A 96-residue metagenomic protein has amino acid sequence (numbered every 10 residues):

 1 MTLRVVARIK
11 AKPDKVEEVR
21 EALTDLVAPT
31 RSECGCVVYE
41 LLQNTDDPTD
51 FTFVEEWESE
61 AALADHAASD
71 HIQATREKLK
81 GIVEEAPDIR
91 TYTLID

Functional and structural regions predicted by a protein language model:
M1-T2, D96: Absolute protein N-terminus
L3-I9, E40-A67: Short, well-ordered beta-strand segments in beta-rich or mixed alpha/beta enzyme and ligand-binding folds
R8, D70, L94: Alpha-helical and His/Cys-centered functional microenvironments
A11-P13: Beta-strand elements of well-folded, non-transmembrane domains
K15-V37, H71-A74: Short amphipathic alpha-helical segments
L41-T49, E77-D96: Glycine-rich beta-strand-turn "strand-cap" elements at beta-sheet edges
E56, A67-E84: Long, charge-enriched, surface-exposed interaction segments in small proteins/subunits
